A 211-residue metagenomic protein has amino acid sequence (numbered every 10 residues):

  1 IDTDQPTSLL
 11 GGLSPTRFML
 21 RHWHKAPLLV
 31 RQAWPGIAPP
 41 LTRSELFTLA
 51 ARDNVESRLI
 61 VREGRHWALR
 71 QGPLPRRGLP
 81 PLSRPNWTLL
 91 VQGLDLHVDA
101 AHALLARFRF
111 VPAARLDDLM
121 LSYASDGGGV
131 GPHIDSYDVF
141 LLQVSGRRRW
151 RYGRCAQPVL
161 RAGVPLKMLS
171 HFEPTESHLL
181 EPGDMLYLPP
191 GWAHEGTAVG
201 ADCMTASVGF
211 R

Functional and structural regions predicted by a protein language model:
I1-L13, R17-R21, P35-R43, F47-D184 (+1 more regions): Active-site region of the double-stranded beta-helix
Y187: Conserved beta-strand-loop-short alpha-helix elements that form and flank the Mn2+/Mg2+-coordinating active site
